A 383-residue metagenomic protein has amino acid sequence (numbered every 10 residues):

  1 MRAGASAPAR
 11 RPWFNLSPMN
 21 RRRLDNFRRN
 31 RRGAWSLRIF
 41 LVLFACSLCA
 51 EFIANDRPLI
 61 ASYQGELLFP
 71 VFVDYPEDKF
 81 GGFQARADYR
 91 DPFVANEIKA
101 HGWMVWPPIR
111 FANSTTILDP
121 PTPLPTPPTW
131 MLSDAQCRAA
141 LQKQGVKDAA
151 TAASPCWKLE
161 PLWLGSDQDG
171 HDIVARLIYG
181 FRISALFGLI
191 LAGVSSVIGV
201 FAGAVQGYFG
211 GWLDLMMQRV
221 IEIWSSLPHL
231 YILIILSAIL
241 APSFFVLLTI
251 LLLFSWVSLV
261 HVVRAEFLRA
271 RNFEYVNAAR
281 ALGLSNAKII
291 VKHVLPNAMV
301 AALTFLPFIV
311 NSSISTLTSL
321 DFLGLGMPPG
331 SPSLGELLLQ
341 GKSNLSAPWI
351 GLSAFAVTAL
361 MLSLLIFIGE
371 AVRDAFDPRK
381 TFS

Functional and structural regions predicted by a protein language model:
M1-S196, V200, G330, N344-L364 (+2 more regions): Gly/Trp-centered helix-boundary motif
S166-S383: Alpha-helical transmembrane segments of integral membrane proteins, especially multi-pass inner/plasma-membrane
